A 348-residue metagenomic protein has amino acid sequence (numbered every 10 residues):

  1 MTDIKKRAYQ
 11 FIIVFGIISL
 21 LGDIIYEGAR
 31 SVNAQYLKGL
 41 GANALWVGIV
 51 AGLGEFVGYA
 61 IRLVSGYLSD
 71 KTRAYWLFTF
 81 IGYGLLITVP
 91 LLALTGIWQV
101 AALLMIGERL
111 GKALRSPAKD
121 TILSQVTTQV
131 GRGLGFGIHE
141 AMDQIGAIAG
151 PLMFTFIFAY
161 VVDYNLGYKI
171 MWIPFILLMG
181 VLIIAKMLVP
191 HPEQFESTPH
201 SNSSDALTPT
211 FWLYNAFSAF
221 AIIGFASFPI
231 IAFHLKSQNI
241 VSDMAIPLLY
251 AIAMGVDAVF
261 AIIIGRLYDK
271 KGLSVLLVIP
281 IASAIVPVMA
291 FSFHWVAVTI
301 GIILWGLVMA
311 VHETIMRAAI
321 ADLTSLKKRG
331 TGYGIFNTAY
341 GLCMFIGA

Functional and structural regions predicted by a protein language model:
K5-F56, F211-S242, I246-L249: Helix-loop boundary and gating motifs at the non-cytosolic
I61-R73, F158, F260-G272: Helix-to-loop junctions at the C-terminal end of transmembrane segments in multipass secondary transporters
L77-L91, W172, S274-M289: Structural signature of the two symmetry-related core transmembrane helices
L92-M105, F291-G301: Helix-loop junctions at membrane interfaces in 12-TM secondary transporters
L104-I145: Cytoplasmic helix-loop-helix junction between adjacent transmembrane helices in 12-TM secondary transporters
L166-I183: Symmetry-related core transmembrane helices of the 12-TM Major Facilitator Superfamily/SLC fold
K186-S204: Flexible cytoplasmic inter-helical loops of multi-pass small-molecule transporters
G272-M316: C-terminal transmembrane helical hairpin of 12-TM major facilitator-type secondary transporters
